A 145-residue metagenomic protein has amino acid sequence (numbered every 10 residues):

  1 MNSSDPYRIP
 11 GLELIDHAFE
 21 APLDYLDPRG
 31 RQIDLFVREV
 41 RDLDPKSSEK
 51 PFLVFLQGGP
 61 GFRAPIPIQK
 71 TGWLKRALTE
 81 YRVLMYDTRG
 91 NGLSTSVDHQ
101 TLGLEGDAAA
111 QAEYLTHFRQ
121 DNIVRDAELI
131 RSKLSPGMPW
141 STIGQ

Functional and structural regions predicted by a protein language model:
N2-Q145: Gly/Pro-rich cap/lid or specificity-loop segments adjacent to the active site
